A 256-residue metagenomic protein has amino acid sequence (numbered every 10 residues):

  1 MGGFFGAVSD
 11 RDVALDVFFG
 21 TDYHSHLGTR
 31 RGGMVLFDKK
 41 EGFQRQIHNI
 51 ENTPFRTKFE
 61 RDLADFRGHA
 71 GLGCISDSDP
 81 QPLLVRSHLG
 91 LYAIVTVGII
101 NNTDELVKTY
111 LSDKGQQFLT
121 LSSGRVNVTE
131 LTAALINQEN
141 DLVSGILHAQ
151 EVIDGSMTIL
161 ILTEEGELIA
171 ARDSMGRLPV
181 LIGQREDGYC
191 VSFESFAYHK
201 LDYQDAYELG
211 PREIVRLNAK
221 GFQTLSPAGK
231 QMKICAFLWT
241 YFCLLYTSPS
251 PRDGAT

Functional and structural regions predicted by a protein language model:
M1-G210, R216-S248, R252: Conserved short alpha-helical segments that host acidic/polar catalytic motifs at enzyme active sites
G254-T256: N-terminal low-complexity segments that are often proline-rich with Ser/Thr-Pro
